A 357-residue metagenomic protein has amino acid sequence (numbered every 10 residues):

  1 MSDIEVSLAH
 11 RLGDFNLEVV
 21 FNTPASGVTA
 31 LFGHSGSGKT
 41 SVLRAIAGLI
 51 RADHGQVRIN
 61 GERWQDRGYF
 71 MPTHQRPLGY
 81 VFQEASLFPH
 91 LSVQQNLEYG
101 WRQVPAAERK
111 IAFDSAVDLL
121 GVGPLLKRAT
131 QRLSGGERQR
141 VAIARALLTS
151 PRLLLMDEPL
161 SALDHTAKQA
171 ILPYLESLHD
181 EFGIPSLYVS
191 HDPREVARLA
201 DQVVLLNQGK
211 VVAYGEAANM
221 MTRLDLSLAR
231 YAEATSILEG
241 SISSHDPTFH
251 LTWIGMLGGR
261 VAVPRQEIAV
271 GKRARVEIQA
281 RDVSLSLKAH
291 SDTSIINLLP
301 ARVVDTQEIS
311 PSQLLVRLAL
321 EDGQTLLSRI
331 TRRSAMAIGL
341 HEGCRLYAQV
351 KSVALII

Functional and structural regions predicted by a protein language model:
E62-D66, E108-L125, E176-S177: Conserved ABC ATPase "signature" region
R63-G79, Q103: ABC ATPase NBD coupling module
A129-L133, E137: Conserved ABC ATPase signature
L148-R152: A short, proline-enriched helix->beta-strand linker immediately N-terminal to the Walker B motif in ABC-type P-loop
L154-E158: Catalytic Walker B motif of ABC-type/P-loop ATPase nucleotide-binding domains
D180, S190-G259: Internal alpha/beta loop-helix hairpins
G258-E308, Q324, R332-I357: Glycine/charge-rich catalytic "coupling/switch" loops of P-loop NTPases
